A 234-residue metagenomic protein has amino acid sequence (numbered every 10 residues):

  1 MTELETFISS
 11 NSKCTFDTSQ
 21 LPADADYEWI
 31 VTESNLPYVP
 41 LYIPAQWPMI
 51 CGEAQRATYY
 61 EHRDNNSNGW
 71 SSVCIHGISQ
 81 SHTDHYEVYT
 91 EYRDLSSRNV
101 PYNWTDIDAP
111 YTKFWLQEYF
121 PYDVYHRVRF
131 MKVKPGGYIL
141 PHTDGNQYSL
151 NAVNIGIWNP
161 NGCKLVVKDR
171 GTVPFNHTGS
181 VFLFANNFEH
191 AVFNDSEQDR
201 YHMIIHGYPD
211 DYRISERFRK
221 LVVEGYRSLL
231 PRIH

Functional and structural regions predicted by a protein language model:
M1-Y119: Non-heme Fe(II)/2-oxoglutarate
N11, H62, H76, H82-H85 (+6 more regions): Histidine (H) residue identity feature
P40, C74, R129-K132, V181-L183 (+1 more regions): Ordered hydrophobic segments in well-structured contexts
Y59, S79, G137-I139, A185: A subset of signal/propeptide-processing and intrinsically disordered low-complexity segments in secreted/extracellular
S67, V124, S149, E197-D199: A short, structural micro-pattern
T112-L183: Catalytic core of non-heme Fe(II) oxygenases with the double-stranded beta-helix
N159-H234: Catalytic core of Fe(II)/2-oxoglutarate
